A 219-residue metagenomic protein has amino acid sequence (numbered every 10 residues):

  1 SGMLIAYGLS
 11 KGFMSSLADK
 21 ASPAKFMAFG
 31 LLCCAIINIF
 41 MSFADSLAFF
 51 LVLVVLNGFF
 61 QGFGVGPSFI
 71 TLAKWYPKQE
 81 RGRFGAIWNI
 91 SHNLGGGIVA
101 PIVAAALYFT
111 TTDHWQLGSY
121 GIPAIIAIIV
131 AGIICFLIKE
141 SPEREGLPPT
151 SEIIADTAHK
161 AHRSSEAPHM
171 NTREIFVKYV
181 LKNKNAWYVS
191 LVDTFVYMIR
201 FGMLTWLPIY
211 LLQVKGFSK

Functional and structural regions predicted by a protein language model:
L4-G12, G97: Residue-level signature of mid-helix packing/kink "hotspots" within the transmembrane helices of 12-pass Major
S22, F43-A48: Helix-breaking motifs and short loop linkers at transmembrane-helix boundaries and internal kinks in secondary membrane
L32-D45: C-terminal ends and interior cores of transmembrane alpha-helices in multi-pass membrane transporters/permeases
L53-S91: Cytoplasmic helix-loop-helix junction between adjacent transmembrane helices in 12-TM secondary transporters
W88-P142: Helix-loop-helix hairpin linking two adjacent transmembrane segments in secondary transporters
E145-V189: Juxtamembrane intracellular "pre-TM" segments in multi-pass secondary transporters
N183-K219: Extracytoplasmic gate region of multi-pass secondary transporters
